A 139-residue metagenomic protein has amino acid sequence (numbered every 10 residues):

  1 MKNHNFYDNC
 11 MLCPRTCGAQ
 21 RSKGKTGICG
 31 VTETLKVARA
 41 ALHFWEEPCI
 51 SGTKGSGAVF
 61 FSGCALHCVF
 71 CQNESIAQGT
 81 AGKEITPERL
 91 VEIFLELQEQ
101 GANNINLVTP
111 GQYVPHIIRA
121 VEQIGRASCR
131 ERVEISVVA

Functional and structural regions predicted by a protein language model:
H4-A40: Cysteine-cluster motifs in flexible loop/terminal segments that predominantly coordinate metals
K25, C29-R132: Conserved Radical SAM active-site core
E131-A139: Positively charged, low-complexity/disordered segments
